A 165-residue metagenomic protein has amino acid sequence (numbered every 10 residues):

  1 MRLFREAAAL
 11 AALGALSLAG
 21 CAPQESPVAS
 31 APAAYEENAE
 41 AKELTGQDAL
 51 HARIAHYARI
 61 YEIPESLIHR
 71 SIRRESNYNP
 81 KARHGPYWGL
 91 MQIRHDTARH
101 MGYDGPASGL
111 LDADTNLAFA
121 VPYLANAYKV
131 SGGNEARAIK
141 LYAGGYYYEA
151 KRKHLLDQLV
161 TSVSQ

Functional and structural regions predicted by a protein language model:
M1-C21: Sec-dependent bacterial lipoprotein signal peptides
A15-K42: Bacterial Sec signal peptide processing site at the extreme N-terminus
E37-R73: Export/targeting segments at the very N-terminus of extracytoplasmic proteins
I63-Y78, L117-V121, I139-A143: Short, functionally critical alpha-helical segments immediately adjacent to catalytic or ligand/cofactor-binding
S76-N79, T97-R99, G145-Y148: Solvent-exposed loop/turn segments at secondary-structure junctions within structured extracellular/periplasmic domains
P86-Y103: Substrate-binding/active-site groove segments that recognize and process beta-1,4-linked N-acetyl-hexosamine
S108-T115: A short, structured beta-strand-centered segment in the mid-to-C-terminal lobe of catalytic cores from group-transfer
V121-V160: Catalytic and binding regions of secreted/periplasmic enzymes and modules that target cell-wall glycans
